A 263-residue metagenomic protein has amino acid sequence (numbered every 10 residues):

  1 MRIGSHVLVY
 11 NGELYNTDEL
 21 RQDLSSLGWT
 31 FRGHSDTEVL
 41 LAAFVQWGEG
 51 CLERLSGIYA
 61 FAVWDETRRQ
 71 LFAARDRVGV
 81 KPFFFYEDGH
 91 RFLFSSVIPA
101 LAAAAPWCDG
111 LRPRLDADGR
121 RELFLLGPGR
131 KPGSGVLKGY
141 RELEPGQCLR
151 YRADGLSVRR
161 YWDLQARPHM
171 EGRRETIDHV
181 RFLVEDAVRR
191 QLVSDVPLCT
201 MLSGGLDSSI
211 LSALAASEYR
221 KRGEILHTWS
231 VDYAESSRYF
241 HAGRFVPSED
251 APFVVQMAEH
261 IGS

Functional and structural regions predicted by a protein language model:
M1-S263: Cysteine-centered catalytic environments shared across enzyme families
